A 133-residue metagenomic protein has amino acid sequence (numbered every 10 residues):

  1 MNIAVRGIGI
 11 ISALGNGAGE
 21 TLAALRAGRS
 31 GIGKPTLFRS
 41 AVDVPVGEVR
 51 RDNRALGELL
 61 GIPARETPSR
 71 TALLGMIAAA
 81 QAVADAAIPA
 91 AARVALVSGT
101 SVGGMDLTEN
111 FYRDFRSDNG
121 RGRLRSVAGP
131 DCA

Functional and structural regions predicted by a protein language model:
M1-A133: Conserved "HGTGT" condensation-loop signature of ketosynthase/thiolase-family condensing enzymes that catalyze
